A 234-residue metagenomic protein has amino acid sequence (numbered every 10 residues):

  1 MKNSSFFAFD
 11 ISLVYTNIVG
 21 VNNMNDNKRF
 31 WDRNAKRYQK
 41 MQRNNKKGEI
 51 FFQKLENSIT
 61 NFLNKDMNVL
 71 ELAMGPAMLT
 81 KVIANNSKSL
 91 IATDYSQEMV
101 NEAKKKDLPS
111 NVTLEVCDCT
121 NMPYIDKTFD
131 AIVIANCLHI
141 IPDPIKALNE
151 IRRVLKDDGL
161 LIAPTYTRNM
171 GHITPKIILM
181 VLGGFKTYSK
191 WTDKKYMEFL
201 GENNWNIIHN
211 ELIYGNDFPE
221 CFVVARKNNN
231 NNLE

Functional and structural regions predicted by a protein language model:
Y15, G20-N64, M78, N169 (+4 more regions): Conserved class I S-adenosyl-L-methionine
N64, I141-P142, L155-K156: Helix-to-beta-strand junctions that scaffold the AdoMet/dcAdoMet cofactor pocket in Class I SAM-dependent enzymes
L70-N121: Class I SAM-dependent methyltransferase SAM/SAH-binding core
T120-A131: A short acidic, Gly/Pro-enriched loop at the edge of an enzyme's catalytic core that lines a small-molecule cofactor
A131-D143: A short SAM/SAH-binding and catalytic strip from SAM-dependent methyltransferases
I145-D157: A short glycine-rich, Lys/Arg-flanked "PGG" loop and its adjoining helix->strand segment in the class I
D158-T165: Conserved beta-strand signature within the Rossmann-like core of class I S-adenosyl-L-methionine
Y188-N204: Short alpha-helix
